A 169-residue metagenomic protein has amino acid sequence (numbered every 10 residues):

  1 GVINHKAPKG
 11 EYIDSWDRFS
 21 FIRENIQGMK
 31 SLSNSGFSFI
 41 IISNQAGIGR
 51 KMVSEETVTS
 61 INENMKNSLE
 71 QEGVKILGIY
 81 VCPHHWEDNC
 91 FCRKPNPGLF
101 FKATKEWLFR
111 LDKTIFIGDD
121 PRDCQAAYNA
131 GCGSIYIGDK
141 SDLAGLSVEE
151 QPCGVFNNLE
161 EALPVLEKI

Functional and structural regions predicted by a protein language model:
V2-I40: Active-site neighborhood of HAD-like aspartate-dependent phosphohydrolases
W16-S20, V53-S60, K94-P95: Alpha-helix N-cap and loop-to-helix initiation/capping positions
N25, M29-M65, V74-D88, A127: Substrate-recognition element of Asp-dependent hydrolases with the DxDx(T/V) motif
M65-E70, T104: Conserved hydrophobic residues forming the short capping helix/wall of the S-adenosyl-L-methionine
F91-C124: Conserved Lys-Pro-Asp/Glu-containing loop-to-beta segment of HAD-superfamily phosphomonoesterases, centered on
F116-G154: Acidic, Mg2+-coordinating phosphoryl-transfer loop and its flanking beta/alpha structural elements, shared across
C153-E161: Short acidic-hydrophobic, aromatic-tinged amphipathic segments that line or gate anion-handling sites
